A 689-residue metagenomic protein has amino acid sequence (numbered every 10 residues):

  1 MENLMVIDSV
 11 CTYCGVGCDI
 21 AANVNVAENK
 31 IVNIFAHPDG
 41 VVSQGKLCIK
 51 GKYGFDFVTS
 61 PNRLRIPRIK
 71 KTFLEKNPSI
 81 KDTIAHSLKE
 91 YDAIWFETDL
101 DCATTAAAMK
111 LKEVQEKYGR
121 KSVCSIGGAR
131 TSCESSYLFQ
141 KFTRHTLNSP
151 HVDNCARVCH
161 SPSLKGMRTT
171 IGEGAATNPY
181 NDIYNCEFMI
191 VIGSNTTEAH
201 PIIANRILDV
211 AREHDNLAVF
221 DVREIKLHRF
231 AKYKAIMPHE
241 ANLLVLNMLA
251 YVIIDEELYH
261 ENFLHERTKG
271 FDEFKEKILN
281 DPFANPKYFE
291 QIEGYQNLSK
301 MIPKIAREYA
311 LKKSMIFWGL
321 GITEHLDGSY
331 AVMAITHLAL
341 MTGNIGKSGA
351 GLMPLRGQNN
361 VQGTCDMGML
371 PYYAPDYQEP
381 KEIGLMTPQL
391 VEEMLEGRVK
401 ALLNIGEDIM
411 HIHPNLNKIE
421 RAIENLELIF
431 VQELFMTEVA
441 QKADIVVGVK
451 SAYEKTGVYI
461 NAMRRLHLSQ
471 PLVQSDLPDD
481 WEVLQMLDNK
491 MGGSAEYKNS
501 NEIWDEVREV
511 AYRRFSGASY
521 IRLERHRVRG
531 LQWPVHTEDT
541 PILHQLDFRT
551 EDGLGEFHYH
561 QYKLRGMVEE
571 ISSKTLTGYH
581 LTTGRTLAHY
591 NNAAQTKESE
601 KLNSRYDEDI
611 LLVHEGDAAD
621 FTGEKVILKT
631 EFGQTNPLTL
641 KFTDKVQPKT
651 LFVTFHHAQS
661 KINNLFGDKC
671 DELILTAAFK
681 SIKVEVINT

Functional and structural regions predicted by a protein language model:
M1-L258, R267-G270, F274-N280, L298 (+5 more regions): N-terminal export/assembly segments and adjacent metallocofactor-ligating motifs of anaerobic energy-metabolism
S9, V16-D19, K418, N425-T437 (+1 more regions): Phosphate/diphosphate-binding loops
V32, Y259-N262, M315-I316, N344-P354 (+6 more regions): Acidic/polar loop patches that form or flank catalytic/metal-binding clefts of enzymes that bind anionic ligands
I80-F96, L258-N297, L472-P541, S604-R605 (+1 more regions): N-terminal leader/propeptide and maturation segments of large enzyme subunits in energy/redox metabolism and hydrolases
Y137-L208, E213-F220, L244-N247, T336-I445 (+4 more regions): Extended redox/cofactor-interaction regions of prokaryotic respiratory oxidoreductases
F230-A231, P282-P286, W318-I322, R465-V473: Flexible glycine/proline-enriched surface loops and loop-helix/loop-strand junctions
L249, R267-M386, W533-H536: Active-site phosphate/pyrophosphate-binding segments
D476-H526, E598-L611, D617-T689: Long, contiguous, secondary-structure-rich segments that constitute the structural scaffold of globular domains
